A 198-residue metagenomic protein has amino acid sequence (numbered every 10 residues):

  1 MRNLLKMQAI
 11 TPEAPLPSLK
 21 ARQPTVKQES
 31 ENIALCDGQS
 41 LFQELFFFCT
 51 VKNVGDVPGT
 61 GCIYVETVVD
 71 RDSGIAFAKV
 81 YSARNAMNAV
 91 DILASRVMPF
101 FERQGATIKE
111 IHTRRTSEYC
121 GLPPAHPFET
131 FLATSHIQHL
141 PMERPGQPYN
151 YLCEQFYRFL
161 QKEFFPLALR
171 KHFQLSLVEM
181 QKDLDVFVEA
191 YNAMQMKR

Functional and structural regions predicted by a protein language model:
M1, E44, V68, G74 (+8 more regions): Mobile genetic element proteins and their domesticated derivatives, centered on retroelements and DNA transposons
M1-Q39, L45-C49, A125-E129, Q147: Basic, flexible linker segments flanking DNA-binding modules in nucleic acid-interacting mobile-element proteins
G55-S82: Short conserved beta-strand segments at catalytic cores or DNA/RNA-binding microdomains of nucleic-acid binding
G61-C62, K79-Q104: Active-site beta-loop-alpha junctions of metal-dependent nucleic acid enzymes, especially the RNase H-like/DDE
I75-K79, L140-M142, P166-A168: Short small-residue beta-strand/loop micro-motif enriched in glycine and branched aliphatics
F101, P166-L175: Short, polar/flexible loop-turn hinges at active-site or ligand-entry regions and domain interfaces
T113-R115, Y119-L132, Q138-F165, S176-K182: RNase H-like two-metal-ion nuclease catalytic core shared by retroviral integrases and related mobile-element nucleases
K171, V178-R198: Charged, gly/pro-enriched flexible loop segments at helix/strand junctions
